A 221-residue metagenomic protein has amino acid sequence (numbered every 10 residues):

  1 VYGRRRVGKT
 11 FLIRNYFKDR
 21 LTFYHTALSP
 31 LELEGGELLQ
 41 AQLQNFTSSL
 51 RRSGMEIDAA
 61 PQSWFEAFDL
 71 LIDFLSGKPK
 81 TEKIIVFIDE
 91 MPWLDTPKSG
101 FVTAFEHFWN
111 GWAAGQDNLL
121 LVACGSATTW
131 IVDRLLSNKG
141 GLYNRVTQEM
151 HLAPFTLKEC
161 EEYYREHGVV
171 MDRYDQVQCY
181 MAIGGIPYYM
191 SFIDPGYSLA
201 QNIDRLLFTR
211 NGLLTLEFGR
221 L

Functional and structural regions predicted by a protein language model:
V1-L221: Phosphate-binding site recognition
